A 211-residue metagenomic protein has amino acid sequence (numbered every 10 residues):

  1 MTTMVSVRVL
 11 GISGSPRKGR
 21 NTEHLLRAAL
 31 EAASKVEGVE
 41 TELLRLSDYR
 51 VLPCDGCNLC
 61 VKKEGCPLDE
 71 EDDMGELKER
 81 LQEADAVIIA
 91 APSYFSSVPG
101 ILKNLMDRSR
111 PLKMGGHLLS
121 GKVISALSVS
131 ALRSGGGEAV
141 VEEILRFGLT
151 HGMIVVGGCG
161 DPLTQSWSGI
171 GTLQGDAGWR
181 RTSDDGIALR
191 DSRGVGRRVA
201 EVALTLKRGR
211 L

Functional and structural regions predicted by a protein language model:
M1-L118, T164-L211: N-terminal beta1-alpha1-beta2 submodule of the flavodoxin-like/Rossmannoid cofactor-binding fold
G100, L118-L163: Short, glycine-/small-residue-rich phosphate/pyrophosphate-handling segment
